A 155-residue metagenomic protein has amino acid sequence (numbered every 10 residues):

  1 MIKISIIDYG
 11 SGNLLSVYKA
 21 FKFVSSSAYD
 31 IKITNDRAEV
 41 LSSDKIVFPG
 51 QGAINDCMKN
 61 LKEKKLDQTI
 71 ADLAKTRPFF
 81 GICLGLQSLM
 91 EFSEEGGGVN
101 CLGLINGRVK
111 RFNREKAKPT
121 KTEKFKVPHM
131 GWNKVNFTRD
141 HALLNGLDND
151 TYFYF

Functional and structural regions predicted by a protein language model:
I2, D36-R37, G107-F155: Amide-donor transfer/coupling interface in amidating biosynthetic enzymes
K3-S5, P78, C101, Y152: Residues that mark the start of a beta-strand
I4-S25: N-terminal beta1-alpha1 ligand-phosphate binding loop
S25-E39: A short, well-structured beta->alpha microelement
E39-V40, L73: Structural alpha-helical scaffold elements that stabilize or flank donor/cofactor-binding regions in carbohydrate
S43: An anion/phosphate-binding loop that grips the pyrophosphate of nucleotide cofactors and donors
V47-P49: Structural motif
G52-H129: Cysteine-nucleophile active-site neighborhood
